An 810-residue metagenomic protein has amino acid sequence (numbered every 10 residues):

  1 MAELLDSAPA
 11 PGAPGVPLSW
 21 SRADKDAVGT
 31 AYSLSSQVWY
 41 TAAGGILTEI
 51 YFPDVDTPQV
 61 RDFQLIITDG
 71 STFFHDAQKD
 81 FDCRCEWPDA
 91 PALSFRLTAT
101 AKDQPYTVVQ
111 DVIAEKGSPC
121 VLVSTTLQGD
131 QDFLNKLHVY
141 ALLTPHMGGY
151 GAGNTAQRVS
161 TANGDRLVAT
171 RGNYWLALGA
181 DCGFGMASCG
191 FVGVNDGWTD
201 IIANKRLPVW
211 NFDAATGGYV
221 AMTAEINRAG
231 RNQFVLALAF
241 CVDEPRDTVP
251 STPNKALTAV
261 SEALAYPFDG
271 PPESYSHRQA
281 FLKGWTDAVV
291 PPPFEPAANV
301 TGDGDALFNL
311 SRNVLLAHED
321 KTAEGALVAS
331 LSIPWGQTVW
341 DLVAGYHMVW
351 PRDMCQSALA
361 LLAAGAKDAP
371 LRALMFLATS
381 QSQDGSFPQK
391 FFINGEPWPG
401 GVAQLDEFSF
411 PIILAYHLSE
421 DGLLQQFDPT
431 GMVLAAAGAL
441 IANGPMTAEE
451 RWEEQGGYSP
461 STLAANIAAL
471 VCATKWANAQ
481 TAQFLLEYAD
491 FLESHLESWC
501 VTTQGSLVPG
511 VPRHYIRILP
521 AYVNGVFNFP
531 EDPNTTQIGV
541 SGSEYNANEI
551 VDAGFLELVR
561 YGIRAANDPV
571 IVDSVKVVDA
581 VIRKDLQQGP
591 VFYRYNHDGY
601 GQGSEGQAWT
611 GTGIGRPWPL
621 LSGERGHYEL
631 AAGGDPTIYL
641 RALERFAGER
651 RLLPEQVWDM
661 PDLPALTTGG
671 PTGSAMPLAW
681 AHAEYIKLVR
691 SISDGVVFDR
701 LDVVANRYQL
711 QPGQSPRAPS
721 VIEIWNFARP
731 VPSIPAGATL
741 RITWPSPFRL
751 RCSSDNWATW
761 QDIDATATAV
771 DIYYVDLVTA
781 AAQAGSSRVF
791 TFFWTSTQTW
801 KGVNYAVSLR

Functional and structural regions predicted by a protein language model:
A2-D56, Y346-V349, F392, W398-L418 (+2 more regions): C-terminal capping/lid segments that line or modulate ligand- or cofactor-binding pockets
A2-G12, E115-L122, T126-G345, R700 (+1 more regions): Acidic/polar, glycine-enriched structural segments that form the non-catalytic walls/loops of the carbohydrate-binding
L4-T100, A177-D200, G284, A288-P296 (+2 more regions): An extended acidic
L127-G129, V290-V300, N313-A317, C355-D368 (+6 more regions): Well-ordered alpha-helical scaffold segments within catalytic/enzyme domains
Q128-G129, A156, R228, L264-P271 (+6 more regions): Aromatic-rich carbohydrate-recognition surfaces in CAZymes
G151, R166, R171-D196, N299-L307 (+3 more regions): Extended ligand-binding clefts on enzyme/binding-domain cores
V314-A323, G365-P388, D428-E449, E487-V511 (+4 more regions): Long, well-ordered core segments of solenoidal/helical folds
V704-R810: Glycan-association/targeting regions that enable binding to alpha-glucans and other polysaccharides
